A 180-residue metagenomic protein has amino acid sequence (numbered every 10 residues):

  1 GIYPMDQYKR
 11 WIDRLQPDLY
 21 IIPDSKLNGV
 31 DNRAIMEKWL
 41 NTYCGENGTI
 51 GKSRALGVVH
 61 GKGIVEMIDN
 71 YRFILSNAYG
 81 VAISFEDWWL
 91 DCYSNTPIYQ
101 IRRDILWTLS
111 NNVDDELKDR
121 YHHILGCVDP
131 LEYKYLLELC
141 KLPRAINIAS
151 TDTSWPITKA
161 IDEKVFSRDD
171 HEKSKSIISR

Functional and structural regions predicted by a protein language model:
G1-T49: Non-catalytic, usually N-terminal nucleic-acid engagement modules in DNA/RNA processing proteins
G1-Y3, A55-I68: Active-site mouth loops of central-metabolism enzymes
Y3-K9, G45-G51, D104-H122, D129-K134 (+1 more regions): Alpha/beta catalytic cores of nucleotide-metabolism and tRNA/nucleoside-modifying enzymes
R14, K62-W89: Alpha/beta enzyme core
D18-I21, K52-V58, A78-A82, D119-H123 (+1 more regions): Structural preference for beta-strand elements that scaffold enzyme active sites
I22, L27-V30, G80-P97: Glycine-rich phosphate-binding "P-loop"
D24, G57-G61, I83-D87, I124-G126 (+1 more regions): A cross-domain feature marking catalytic cores of carbohydrate-active enzymes and several ubiquitous metabolic/repair
D31-N41, I64-L75, C92-T108, L136: Distinct, well-ordered alpha-helical segments
